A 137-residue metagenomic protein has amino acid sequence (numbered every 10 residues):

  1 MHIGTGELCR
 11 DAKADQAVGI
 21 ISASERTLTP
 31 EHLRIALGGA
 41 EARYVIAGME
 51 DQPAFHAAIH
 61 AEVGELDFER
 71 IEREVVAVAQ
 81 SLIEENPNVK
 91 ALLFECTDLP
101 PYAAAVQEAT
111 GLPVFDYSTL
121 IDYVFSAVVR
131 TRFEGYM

Functional and structural regions predicted by a protein language model:
M1-T5, G19-I21, Q107-L120: Short hydrophobic/aromatic-enriched beta-strand-loop microsegments
T5-D11, R26-T29, L120-F125: Short gly/pro/ser/thr-enriched loop/turn and capping motifs at secondary-structure boundaries
L8, Y102-V106: A short acidic, amphipathic alpha-helical/loop segment
K13-D51, R130-M137: Short, glycine-/small-residue-rich phosphate/pyrophosphate-handling segment
S22-T27, E50-P53, C96-P100, L120-D122: Glycine-rich beta-alpha junction loops
L28, R34-N86: Active-site rim beta-loop-alpha module in soluble metabolic enzymes
V89-T97: Periplasmic-binding protein-like
V114-E134: Short, flexible loop segments at boundaries between secondary-structure elements
